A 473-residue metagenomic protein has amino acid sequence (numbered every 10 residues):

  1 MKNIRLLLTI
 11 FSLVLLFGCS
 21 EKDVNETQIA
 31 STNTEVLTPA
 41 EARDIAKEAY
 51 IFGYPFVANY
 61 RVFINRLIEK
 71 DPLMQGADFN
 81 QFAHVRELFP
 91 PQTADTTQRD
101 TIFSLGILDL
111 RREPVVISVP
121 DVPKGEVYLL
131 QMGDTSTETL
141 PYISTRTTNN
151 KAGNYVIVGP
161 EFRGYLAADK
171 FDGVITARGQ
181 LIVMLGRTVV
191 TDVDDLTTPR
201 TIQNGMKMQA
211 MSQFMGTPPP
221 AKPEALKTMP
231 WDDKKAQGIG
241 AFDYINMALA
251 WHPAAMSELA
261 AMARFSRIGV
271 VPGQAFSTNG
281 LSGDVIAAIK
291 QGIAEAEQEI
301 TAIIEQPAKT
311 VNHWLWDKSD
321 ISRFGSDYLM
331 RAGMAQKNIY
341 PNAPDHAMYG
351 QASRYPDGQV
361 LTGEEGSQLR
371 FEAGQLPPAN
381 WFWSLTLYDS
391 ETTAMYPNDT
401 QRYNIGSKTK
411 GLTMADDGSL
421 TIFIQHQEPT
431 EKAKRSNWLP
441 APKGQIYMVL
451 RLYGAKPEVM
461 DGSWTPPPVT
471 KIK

Functional and structural regions predicted by a protein language model:
M1-L8: Bacterial N-terminal signal peptides that target proteins for export
T9-L13: Hydrophobic alpha-helical targeting segments used for export or membrane insertion
L15-G18: C-terminal motif of bacterial Sec signal peptides marking the signal peptidase cleavage site
S20-K473: A compositional/structural signature for long, glycine/proline-rich flexible linkers and loops on extracytoplasmic
